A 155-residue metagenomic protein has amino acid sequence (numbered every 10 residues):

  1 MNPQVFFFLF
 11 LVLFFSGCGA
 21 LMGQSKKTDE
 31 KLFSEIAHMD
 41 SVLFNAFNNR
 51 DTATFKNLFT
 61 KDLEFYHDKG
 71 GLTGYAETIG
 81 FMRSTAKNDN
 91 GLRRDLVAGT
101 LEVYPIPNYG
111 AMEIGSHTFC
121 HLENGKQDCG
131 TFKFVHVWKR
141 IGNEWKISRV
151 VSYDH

Functional and structural regions predicted by a protein language model:
M1-F7: Positively charged n-region of N-terminal signal peptides that target proteins for export
F7-G17: Bacterial N-terminal signal peptides
C18-K61: Short, low-complexity N-terminal intrinsically disordered segments enriched in polar/charged residues
S25-K27, N124-C129: A short acidic/glycine-rich loop-to-helix N-cap element
K31-E35, T52-Y109, S116-T118, D128: A solvent-exposed, acidic/Ser-Thr-rich amphipathic alpha-helical stretch
V103-A111, G125, W138-E144: A short, structured loop/turn motif at beta-sheet edges
T131-H155: Short beta-strand edge/turn micro-motifs at domain boundaries
